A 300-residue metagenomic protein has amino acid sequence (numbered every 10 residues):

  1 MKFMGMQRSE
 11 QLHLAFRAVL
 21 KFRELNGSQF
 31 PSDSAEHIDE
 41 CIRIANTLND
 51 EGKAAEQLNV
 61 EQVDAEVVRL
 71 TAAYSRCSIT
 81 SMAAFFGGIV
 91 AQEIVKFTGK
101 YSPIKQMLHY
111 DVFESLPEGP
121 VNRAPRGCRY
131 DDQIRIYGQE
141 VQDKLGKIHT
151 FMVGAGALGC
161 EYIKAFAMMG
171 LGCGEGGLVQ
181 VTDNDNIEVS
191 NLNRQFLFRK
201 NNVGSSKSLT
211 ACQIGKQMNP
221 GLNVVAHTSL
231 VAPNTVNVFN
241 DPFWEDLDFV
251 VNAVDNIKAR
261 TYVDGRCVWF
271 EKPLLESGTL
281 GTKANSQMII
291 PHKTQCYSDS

Functional and structural regions predicted by a protein language model:
M1-S300: Adenine nucleotide-associated cytosolic modules
